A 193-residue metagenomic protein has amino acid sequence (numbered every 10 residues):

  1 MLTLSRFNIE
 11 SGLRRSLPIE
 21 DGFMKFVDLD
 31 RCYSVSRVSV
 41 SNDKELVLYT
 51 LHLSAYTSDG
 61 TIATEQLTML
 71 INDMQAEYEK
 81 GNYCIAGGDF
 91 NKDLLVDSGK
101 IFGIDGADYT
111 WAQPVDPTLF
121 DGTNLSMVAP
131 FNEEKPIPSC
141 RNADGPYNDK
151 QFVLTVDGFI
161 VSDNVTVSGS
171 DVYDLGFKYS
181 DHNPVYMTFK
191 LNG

Functional and structural regions predicted by a protein language model:
M1, L29-V35, V153-F159, D181-Y186: Short hydrophobic/aromatic beta-strand or adjacent loop that forms the aromatic wall/cage of a ligand/substrate-binding
M1-E45, L51-L53: Structured beta-strand-rich core segments of catalytic domains in phosphoester-bond hydrolases
M1-G12, S39, D121, Q151-T166 (+1 more regions): Conserved beta strand-loop-helix elements of the APE1-like EEP
M24-K25, G145-K150, D174-K178: Short proline/glycine-enriched turn/loop segments at secondary-structure junctions
V47, T57-N164: Metal-dependent phosphoesterases centered on the DNase I-like endonuclease/exonuclease/phosphatase
L51-L53, G88-F90, N183: Active-site metal-binding loops of divalent metal-dependent hydrolases
I85-G87, H182-G193: Surface polyanion/phosphate-binding segment centered on an Asp-His-Pro turn
V165-G176: Low-complexity, intrinsically disordered Gly/Pro/Thr-rich segments
